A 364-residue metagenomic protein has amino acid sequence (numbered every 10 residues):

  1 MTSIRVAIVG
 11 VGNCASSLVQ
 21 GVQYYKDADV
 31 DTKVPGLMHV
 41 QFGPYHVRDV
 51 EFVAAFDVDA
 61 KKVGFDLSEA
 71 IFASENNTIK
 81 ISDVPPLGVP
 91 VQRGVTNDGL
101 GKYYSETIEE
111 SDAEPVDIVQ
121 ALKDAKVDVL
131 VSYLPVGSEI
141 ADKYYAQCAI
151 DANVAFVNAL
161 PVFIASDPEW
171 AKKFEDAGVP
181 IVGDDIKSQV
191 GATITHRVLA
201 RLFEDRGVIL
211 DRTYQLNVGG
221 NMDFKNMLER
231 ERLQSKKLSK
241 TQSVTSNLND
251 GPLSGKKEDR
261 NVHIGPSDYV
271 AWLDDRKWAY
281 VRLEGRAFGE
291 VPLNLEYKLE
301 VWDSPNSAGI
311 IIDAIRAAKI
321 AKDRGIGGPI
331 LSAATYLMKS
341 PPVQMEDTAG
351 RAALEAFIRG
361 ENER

Functional and structural regions predicted by a protein language model:
M1-Y145, L233-L238, A279, F288: N-terminal glycine-/serine-/threonine-rich beta1-alpha1-beta2 phosphate-ribose binding loop of Rossmann-like
V9, R48-E51, K62, E69 (+3 more regions): Active-site-lining helix/loop region of Rossmann-like oxidoreductase modules
V9, Y133, A159-L160, D184: Structural motif
S16, F163-D167, K187-A192, G219-N221: Short gly/pro/ser/thr-enriched loop/turn and capping motifs at secondary-structure boundaries
L130, F156, L293: Receiver (REC) domain switch-region micro-motif
P135-D151, A159-P180: Rossmann-fold NAD(P)-binding glycine/threonine-rich loop
K173-I186, G207, D211: Rossmann-fold dehydrogenase core element
N306-R364: NAD(P)-dependent Rossmann-like dehydrogenase/reductase catalytic/cofactor-binding core
